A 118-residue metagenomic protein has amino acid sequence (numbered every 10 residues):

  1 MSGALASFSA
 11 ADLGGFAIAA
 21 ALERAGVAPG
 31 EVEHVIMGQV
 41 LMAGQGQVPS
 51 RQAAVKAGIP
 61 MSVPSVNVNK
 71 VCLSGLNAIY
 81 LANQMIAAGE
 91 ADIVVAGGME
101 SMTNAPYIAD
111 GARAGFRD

Functional and structural regions predicted by a protein language model:
M1-A4, I59-P64, T103-N104, A112: Glycine-rich, flexible loop/turn motifs
S2-E23, F116-R117: Short catalytic helix/loop segments, enriched in acidic residues and glycine and frequently bearing histidine
G3-A6, P49-Q52, I108-A112: Short, glycine/charged-enriched secondary-structure capping and boundary segments
A4-L13, H34-L41, M102-A105: Short, mixed-charge, low-aromatic patches
F8-S9, I36-I93: Conserved catalytic cysteine-centered active-site region of acyl-thioester-dependent Claisen-condensing enzymes
A19-E33: Phosphate/pyrophosphate-binding loops at sites that engage ATP/ADP/AMP, CoA/4′-phosphopantetheine, polyphosphate
A87, D92-D118: Flexible glycine-/small-residue-enriched beta->alpha junction loops that bind anionic phosphate/pyrophosphate groups
